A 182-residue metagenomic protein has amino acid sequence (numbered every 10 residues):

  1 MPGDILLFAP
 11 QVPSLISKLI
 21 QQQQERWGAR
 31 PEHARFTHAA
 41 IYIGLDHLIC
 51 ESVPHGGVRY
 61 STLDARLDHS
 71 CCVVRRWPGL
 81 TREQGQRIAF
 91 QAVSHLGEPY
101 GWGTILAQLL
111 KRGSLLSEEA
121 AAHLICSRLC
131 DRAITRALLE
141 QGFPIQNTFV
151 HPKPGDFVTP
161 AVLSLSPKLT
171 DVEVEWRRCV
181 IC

Functional and structural regions predicted by a protein language model:
M1-C182: Cysteine-nucleophile amide-bond enzymes
